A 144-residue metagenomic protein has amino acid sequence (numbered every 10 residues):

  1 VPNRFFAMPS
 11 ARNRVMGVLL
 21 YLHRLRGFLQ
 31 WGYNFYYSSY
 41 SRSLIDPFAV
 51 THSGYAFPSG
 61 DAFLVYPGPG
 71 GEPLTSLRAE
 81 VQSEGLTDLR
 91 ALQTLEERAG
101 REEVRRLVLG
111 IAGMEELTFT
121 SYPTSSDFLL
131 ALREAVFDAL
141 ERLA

Functional and structural regions predicted by a protein language model:
V1-S41: Catalytic-core regions of glycoside hydrolase
L25, S41-A144: Catalytic domains of carbohydrate-active enzymes that cleave complex glycans
